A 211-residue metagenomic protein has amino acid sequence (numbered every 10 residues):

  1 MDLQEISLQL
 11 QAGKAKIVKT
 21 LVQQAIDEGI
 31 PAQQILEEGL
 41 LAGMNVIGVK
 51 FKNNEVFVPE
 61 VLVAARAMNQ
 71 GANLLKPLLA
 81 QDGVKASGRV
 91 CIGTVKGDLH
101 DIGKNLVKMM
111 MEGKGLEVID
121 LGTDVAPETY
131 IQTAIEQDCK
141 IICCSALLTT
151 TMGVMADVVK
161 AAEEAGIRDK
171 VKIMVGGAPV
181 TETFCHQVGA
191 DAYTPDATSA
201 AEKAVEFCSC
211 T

Functional and structural regions predicted by a protein language model:
M1-G83: Long amphipathic alpha-helical segments
L79-K96: Glycine/charge-rich, flexible interdomain linkers and switch-proximal surface loops that mediate coupling
K85, G103-N105, E112: Cytosolic, long alpha-helical scaffolding segments
V107-K114, I119-A190, S199, K203-V205: Cofactor-cradling patches in redox/metallo enzymes
E206-T211: Generic C-terminal helix-cap and adjacent flexible tail
